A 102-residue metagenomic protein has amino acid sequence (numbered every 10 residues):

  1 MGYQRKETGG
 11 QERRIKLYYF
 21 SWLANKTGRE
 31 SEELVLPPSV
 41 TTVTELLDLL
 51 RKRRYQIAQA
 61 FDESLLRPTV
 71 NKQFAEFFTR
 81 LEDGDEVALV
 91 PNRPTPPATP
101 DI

Functional and structural regions predicted by a protein language model:
M1-I102: Ubiquitin-like/PB1-type beta-grasp interaction modules and other compact soluble beta-rich domains
